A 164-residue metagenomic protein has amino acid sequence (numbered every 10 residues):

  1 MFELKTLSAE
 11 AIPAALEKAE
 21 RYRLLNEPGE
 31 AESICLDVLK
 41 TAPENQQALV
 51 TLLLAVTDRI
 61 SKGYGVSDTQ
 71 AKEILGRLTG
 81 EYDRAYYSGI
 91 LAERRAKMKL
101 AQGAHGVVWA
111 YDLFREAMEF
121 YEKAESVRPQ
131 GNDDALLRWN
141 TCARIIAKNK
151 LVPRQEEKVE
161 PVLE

Functional and structural regions predicted by a protein language model:
M1-P13, L75-R77, V108-W109: TPR-adjacent "capping" and linker segments in tetratricopeptide-repeat scaffold/adaptor proteins
F2-E3, S8, S126-E164: Terminal, low-structured helical/coil segments at or just beyond the last alpha-helical repeat
E10-D37, G103-H105: Alpha-helical segment of the N-proximal tetratricopeptide repeat
A11, N45, E81, G131-N132: Residue-level recognition of tetratricopeptide repeat
T41, R77-L78, V127: Structural marker of alpha-solenoid helical repeat scaffolds
A48, R84, D134-A135: TPR alpha-solenoid repeat register
T51-L52, Y87, R138: Canonical tetratricopeptide repeat
V56-G80, Y87-K123, I145-L163: Short coil/linker segments at helix-helix boundaries
